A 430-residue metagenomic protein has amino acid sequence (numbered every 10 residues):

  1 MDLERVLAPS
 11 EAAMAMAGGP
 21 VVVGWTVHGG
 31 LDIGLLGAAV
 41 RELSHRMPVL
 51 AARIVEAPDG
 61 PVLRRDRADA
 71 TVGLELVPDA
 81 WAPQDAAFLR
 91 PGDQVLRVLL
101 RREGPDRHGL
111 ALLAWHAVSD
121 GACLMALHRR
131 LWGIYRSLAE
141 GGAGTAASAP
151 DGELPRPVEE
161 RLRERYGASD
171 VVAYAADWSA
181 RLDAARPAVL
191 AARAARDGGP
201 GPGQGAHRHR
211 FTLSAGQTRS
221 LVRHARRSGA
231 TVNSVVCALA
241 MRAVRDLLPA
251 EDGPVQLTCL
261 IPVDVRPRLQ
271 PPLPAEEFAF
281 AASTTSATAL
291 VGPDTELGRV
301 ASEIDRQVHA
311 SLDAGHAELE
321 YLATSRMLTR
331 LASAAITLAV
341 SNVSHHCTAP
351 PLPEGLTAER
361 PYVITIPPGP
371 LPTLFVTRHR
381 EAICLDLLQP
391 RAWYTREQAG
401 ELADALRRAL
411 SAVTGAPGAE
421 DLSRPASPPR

Functional and structural regions predicted by a protein language model:
M1-P9, G18-V21, V118, A122 (+4 more regions): Non-catalytic, low-complexity flexible loops and terminal extensions
M1-R53, A57, A82-L96, D246-R430: Acyl-thioester-dependent acyl-group transfer interface
G37-A122, R129, G133-S137, H209: Acyl-thioester-dependent condensation/acyltransferase catalytic cores
S119, W132, R136-A139, R226 (+2 more regions): Hydrophobic/aromatic-lined pockets within catalytic cores
C123-L124, Q398: Residues at alpha-helix caps and immediate loop-helix transition turns in enzyme cores, especially N- and C-cap
L127, L239-A240, V300, L402: Hydrophobic alpha-helical membrane-association signature
A215-A230: Surface-exposed, Lys/Arg-rich phosphate-binding patches that contact polyanionic backbones
V232-M241: Short amphipathic alpha-helical segments
